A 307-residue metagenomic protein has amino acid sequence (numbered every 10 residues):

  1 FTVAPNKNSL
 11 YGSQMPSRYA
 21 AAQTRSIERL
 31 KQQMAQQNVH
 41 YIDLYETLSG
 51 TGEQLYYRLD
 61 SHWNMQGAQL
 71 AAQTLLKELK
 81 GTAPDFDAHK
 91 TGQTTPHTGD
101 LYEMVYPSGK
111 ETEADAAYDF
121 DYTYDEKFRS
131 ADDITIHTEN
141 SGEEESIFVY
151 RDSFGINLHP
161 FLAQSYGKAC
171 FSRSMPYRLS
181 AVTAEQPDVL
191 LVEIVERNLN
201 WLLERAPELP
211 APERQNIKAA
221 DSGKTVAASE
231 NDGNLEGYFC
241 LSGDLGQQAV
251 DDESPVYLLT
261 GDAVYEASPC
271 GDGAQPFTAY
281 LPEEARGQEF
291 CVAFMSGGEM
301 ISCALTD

Functional and structural regions predicted by a protein language model:
T2-D307: Extracellular glycan-modifying ectodomains
